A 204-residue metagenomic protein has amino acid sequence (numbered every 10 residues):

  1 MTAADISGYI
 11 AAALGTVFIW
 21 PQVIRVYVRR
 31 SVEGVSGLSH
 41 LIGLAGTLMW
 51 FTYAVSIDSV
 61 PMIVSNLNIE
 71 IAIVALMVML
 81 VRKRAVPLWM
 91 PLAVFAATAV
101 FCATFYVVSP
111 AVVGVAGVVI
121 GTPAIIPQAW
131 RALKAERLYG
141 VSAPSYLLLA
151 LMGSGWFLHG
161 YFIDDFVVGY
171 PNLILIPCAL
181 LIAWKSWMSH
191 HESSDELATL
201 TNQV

Functional and structural regions predicted by a protein language model:
M1-V204: Alpha-helical membrane-protein topology signature
